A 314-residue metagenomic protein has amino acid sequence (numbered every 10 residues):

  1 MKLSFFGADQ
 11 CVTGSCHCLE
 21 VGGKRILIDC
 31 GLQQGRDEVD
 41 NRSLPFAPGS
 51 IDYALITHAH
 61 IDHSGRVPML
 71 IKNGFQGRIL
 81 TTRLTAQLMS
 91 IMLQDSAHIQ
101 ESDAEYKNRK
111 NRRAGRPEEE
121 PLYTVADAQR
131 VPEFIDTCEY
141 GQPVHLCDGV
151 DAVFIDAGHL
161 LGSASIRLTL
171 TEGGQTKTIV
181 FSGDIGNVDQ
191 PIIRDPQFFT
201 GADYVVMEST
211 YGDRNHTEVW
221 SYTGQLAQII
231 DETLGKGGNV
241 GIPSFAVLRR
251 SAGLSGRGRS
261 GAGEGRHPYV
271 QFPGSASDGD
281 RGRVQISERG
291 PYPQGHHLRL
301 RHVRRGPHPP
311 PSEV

Functional and structural regions predicted by a protein language model:
M1-G49, R130-R194, V284-R289, G306-P307: Core dinuclear metal-dependent hydrolase active-site scaffold
L3, D29, H58-A59, M89 (+5 more regions): Conserved structural-core and active-site-/substrate-pathway-adjacent residues in large, well-folded domains of enzymes
F6, T82, I155, S182 (+3 more regions): Generic beta-strand/beta-sheet core signal
D9-C11, V21-G77, T81-I135, I185-R194 (+2 more regions): Pre-active-site segment of Zn-dependent metallo-hydrolases
D52, D203, Q294: Conserved acidic residues
R78, S165, T178, G186-G253: Cap/insert and terminal regions of metallo-dependent hydrolase folds
S96-L160, G261-Y292: Metallo-beta-lactamase
I229-V314: Hard-cation-handling environments
